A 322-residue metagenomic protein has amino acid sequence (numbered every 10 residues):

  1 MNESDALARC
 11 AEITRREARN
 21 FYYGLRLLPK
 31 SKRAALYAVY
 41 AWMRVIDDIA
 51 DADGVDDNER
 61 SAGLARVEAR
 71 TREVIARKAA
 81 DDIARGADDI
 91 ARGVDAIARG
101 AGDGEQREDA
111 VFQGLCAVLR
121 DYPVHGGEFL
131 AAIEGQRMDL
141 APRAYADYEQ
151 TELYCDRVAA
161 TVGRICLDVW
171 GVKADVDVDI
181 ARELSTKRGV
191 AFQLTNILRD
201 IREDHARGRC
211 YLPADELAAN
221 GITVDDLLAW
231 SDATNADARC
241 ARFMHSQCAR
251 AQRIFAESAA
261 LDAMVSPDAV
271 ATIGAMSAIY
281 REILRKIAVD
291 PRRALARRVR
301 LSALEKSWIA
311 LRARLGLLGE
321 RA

Functional and structural regions predicted by a protein language model:
M1-D82, D89-Q193, L198, R202-A322: Catalytic cores of Mg2+-dependent Asp-rich isoprenoid enzymes
